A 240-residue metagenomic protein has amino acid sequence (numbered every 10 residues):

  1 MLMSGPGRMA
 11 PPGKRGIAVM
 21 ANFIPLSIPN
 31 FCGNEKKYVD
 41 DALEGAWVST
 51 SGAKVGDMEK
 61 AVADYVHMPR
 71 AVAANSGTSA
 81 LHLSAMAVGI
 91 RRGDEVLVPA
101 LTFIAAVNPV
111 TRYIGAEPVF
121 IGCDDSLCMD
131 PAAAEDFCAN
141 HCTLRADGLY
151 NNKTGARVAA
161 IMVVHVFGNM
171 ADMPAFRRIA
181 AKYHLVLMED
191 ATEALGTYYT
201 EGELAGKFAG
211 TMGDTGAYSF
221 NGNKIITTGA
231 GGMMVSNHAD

Functional and structural regions predicted by a protein language model:
M1-A18: N-terminal amphipathic/basic-hydrophobic helices that include classical n-h-c signal peptides and signal-anchor
G13-A87, R91, V163, F176 (+1 more regions): Conserved PLP-binding active-site segment in aminotransferase class I/II-type PLP enzymes
V62, A80, V96-P99, V110 (+2 more regions): Hydrophobic alpha-helical segments that mediate membrane insertion or helix-helix packing
V66, R91, A156, G210-T211: Structured loop/turn residues at beta-strand edges in well-structured enzyme cores
M86, I90-V166, M170-K182, V186-A191 (+1 more regions): PLP-dependent aminotransferase-like
E189-T228: Conserved active-site segment immediately N-terminal to the catalytic lysine that forms the internal aldimine
G222-D240: Conserved core segment of the aminotransferase class I/II
